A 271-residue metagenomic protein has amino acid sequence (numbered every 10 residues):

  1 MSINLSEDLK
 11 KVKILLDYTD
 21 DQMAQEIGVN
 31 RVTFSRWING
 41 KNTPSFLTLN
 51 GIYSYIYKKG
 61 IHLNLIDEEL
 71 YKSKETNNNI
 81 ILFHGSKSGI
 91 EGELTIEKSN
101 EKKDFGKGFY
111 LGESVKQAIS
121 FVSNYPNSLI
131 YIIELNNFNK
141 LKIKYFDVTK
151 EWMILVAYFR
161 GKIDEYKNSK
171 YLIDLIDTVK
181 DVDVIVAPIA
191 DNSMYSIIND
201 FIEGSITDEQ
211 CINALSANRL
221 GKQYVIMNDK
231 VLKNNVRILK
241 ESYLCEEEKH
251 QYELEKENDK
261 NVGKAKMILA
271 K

Functional and structural regions predicted by a protein language model:
M1-L16: A short, Lys/Arg-rich alpha-helix, primarily the initiator
S2-N4, N64-D67, K72, E97-K107 (+1 more regions): ADP-ribosyltransferase catalytic core
L9, D20, R31, F46-L49: Helix-turn-helix DNA-binding elements, focusing on the entry/boundary residues of the two helices that contact DNA
Q22-I27: Short alpha-helical "recognition helix" segments of helix-turn-helix
G28-P44: Recognition helix of helix-turn-helix/homeodomain-like DNA-binding domains that insert into the DNA major groove
F46-D104, K260-A270: ADP-ribose/NAD+-binding catalytic cleft of ART/PARP-like enzymes
F138-K271: Active-site and NAD+-binding cores of ADP-ribose-processing enzymes
